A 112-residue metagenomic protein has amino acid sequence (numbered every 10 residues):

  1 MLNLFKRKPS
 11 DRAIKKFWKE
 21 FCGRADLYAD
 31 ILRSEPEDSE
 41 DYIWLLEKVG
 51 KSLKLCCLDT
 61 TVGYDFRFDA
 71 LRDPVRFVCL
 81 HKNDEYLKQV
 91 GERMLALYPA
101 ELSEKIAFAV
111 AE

Functional and structural regions predicted by a protein language model:
L2-L32, P99-E112: Catalytic "initiation/cleavage/transfer" segments centered on a nucleophilic residue and adjacent nucleic-acid-engaging
R7-S10, I14, F21, E35-D38 (+3 more regions): Intrinsic-disorder-associated interaction segments
F17-W18, Y28, V49, L53 (+2 more regions): Generic structural signal of hydrophobic/aromatic residues within well-ordered alpha-helices of folded domains
K19-P36, A70-H81: Short glycine-rich, basic-tinged beta-strand/loop micro-motifs
R24-Y64: Surface-exposed, low-hydrophobicity interaction/linker segments
G50-L53, L58-E92: Core of folded catalytic or high-affinity ligand/protein-binding domains in predominantly eukaryotic proteins
L80-E112: Internal, hydrophobic cores of structured domains that mediate oligomerization or house catalytic pockets within large
